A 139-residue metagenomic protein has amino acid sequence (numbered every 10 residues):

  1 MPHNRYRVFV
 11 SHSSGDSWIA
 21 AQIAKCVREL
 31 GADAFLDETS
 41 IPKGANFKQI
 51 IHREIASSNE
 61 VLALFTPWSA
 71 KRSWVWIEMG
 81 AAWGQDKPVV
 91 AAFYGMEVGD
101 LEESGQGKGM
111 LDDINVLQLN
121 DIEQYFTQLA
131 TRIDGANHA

Functional and structural regions predicted by a protein language model:
M1-L64, W83-P88, F93-V98, Y125-A139: Conserved N-terminal substructure of TIR/SEFIR domains
Y6-V8, D112-N115: Short amphipathic alpha-helical segments
A21-A24, W74-I77, E103-G105: Short amphipathic alpha-helical segments
Q49-R53, E78-M79, G105-G107: Short low-complexity, flexible loop/linker segments enriched in glycine and/or proline with clustered acidic
P67-K87, G99-L101: Conserved TIR/SEFIR loop-to-helix hotspot centered on a Trp-containing motif with a nearby acidic residue
W76, E123-F126: Amphipathic alpha-helical transducer elements in NTP-driven molecular machines
E97-D113: Glycine-rich, charge-decorated loop segments at or immediately adjacent to ligand/cofactor-binding or catalytic sites
V116-D121: Short acidic-hydrophobic, aromatic-tinged amphipathic segments that line or gate anion-handling sites
